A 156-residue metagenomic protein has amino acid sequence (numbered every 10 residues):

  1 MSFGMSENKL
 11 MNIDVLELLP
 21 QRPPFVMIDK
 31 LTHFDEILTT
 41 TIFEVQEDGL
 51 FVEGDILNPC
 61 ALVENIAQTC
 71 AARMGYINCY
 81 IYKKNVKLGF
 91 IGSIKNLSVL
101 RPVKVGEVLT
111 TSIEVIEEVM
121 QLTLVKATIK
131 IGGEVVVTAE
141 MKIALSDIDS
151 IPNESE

Functional and structural regions predicted by a protein language model:
S2-M5, T40, A72, K104-T110 (+1 more regions): HotDog/MaoC-like acyl-thioester-processing domains
N8-K9, M74-T110: Hydrophobic beta-strand-centered segment that forms part of the acyl-chain substrate-binding groove
N12-R22, V86: Short aromatic-glycine motifs in intrinsically disordered, low-complexity regions
L16, G54, V99-R101: Beta-strand-rich interaction surfaces with strong enrichment in secreted/lumenal proteins
R22-N58: Catalytic strand-loop segment that frames the active site of acyl-thioester-processing enzymes
K30-H33, N96, R101, V115-E117 (+1 more regions): A residue-level detector for short acidic-glycine micro-motifs
N58-K83: Active-site helix/loop of acyl-thioester processing domains in fatty-acid/polyketide metabolism, spanning hotdog-fold
